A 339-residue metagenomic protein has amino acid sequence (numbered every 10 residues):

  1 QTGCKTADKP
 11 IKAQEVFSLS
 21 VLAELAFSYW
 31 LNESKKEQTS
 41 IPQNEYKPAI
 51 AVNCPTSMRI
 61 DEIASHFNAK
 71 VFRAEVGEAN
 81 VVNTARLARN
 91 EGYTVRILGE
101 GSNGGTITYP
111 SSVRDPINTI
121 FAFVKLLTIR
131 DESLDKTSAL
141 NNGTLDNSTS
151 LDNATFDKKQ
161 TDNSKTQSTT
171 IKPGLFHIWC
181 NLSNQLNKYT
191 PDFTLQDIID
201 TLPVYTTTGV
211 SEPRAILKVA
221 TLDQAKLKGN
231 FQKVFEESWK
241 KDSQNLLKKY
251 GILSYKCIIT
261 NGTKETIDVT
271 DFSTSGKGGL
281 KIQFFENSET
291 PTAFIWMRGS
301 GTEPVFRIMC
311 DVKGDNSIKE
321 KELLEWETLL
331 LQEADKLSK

Functional and structural regions predicted by a protein language model:
Q1-G3, K9-E15, L19, L25 (+5 more regions): Phosphate-binding and adjacent anionic-ligand microenvironments
